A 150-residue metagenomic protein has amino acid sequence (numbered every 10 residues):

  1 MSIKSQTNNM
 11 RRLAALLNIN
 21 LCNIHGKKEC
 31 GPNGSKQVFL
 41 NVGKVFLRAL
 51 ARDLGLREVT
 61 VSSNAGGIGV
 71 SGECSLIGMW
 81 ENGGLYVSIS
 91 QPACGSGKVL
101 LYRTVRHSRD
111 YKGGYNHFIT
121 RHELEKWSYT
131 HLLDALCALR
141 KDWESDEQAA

Functional and structural regions predicted by a protein language model:
M1-N8, K141-A150: Short intrinsically disordered terminal tails
I3-W80: Negatively charged, low-complexity tracts enriched in Asp/Glu with abundant Ser/Thr
S5-Q6, A15, N20, G113 (+2 more regions): Intrinsic disorder/low-complexity signature
R12, A49, L133, E147-Q148: N-terminal cationic amphipathic segment used for targeting or macromolecule association
L17, G31, V38, S62-G66 (+6 more regions): Alpha-helical protein-protein interaction elements
L21, L54-G55, R140-E147: Generic secondary-structure transition motif, activating predominantly at the C-termini of alpha-helices
L40, L47, A135-W143: Charged, low-complexity intrinsically disordered regions
E73-D134, S145: Intrinsically disordered, low-complexity regulatory segments enriched in Ser/Thr/Pro and charged residues
